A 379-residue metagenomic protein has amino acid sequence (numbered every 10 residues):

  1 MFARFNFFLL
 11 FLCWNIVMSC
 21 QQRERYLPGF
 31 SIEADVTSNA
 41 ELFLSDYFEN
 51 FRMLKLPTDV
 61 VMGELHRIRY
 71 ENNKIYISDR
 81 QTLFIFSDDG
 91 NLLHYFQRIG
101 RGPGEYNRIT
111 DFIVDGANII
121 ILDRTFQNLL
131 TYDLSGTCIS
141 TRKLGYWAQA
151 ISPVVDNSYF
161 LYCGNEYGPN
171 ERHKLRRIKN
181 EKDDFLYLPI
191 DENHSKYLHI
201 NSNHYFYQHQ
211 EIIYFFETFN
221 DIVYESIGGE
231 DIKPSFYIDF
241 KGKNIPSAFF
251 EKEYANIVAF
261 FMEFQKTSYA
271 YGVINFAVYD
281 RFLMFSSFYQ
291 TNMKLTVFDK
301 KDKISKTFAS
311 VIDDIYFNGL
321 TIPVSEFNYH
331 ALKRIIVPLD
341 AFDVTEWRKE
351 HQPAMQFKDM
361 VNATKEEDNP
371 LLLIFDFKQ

Functional and structural regions predicted by a protein language model:
R23-K55: Blade/loop signatures of beta-propeller domains
F51-Q81: Beta-strand-rich domains and repeat architectures in extracellular enzymes and scaffolds, especially beta-propellers
P57-V60, N91-G116, D123-R124: Blade-loop segments of beta-propeller domains
V60-V61, Q97-E105, K143-A150, I190-S195 (+2 more regions): Short coil/turn segments at the loop-to-beta-strand junctions that recur within blades of beta-propeller repeat folds
G63-R67, N107-D111, Y146-V154, Y197-H204 (+2 more regions): Repeated scaffold domains used in trafficking and secretory/extracellular systems, primarily beta-propellers
K74-D79, A117-D123, N157-G168, Q208-Y224 (+2 more regions): Short beta-strand elements that form the blades of beta-propeller/WD-repeat-like and other beta-sheet-rich scaffold
R124-R172, L186-S195: Asp-box/WD-like beta-propeller blade repeats and closely related beta-sheet repeat scaffolds
S235-E251, V258, D302-A331: Conserved blade-ending motifs and adjacent loop-strand segments that build the rim/top face of beta-propeller domains
